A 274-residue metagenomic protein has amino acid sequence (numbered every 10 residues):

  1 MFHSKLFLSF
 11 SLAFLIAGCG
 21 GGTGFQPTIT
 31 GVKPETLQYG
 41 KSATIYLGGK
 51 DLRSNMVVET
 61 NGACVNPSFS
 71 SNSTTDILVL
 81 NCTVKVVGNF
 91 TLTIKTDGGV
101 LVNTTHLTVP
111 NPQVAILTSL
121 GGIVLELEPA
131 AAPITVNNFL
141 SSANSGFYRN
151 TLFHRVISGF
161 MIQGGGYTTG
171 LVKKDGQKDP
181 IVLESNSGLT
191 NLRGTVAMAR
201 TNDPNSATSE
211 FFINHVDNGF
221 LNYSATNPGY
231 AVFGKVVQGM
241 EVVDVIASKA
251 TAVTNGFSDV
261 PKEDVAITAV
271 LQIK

Functional and structural regions predicted by a protein language model:
M1-G18: Sec-dependent bacterial lipoprotein signal peptides
C19-K274: Cyclophilin-like peptidyl-prolyl cis-trans isomerases
